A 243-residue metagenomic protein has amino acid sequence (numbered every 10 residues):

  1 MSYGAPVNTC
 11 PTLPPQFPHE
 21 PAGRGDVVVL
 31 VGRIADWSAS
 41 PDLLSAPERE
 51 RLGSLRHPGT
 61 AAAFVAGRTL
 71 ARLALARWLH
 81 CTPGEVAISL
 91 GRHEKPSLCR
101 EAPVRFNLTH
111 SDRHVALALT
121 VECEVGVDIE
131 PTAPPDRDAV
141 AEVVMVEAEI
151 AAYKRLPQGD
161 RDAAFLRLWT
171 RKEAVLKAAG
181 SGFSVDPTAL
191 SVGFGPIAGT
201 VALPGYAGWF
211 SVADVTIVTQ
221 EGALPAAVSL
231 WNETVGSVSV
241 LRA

Functional and structural regions predicted by a protein language model:
S2-A243: Core catalytic alpha/beta fold that binds nucleotide/phospho-ligands
